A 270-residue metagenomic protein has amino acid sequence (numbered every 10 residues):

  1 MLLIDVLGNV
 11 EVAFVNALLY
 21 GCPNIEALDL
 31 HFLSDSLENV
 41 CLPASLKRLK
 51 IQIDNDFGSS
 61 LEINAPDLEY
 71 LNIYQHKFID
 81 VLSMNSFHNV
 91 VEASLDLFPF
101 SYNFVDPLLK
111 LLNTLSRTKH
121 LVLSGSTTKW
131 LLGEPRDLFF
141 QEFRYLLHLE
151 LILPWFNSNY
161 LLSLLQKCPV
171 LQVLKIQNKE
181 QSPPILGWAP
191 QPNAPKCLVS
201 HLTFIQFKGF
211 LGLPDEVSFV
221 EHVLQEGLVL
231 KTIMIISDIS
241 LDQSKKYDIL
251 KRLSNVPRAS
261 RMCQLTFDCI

Functional and structural regions predicted by a protein language model:
M1-E142, L147-S163, Q172, I176-P192 (+5 more regions): Leucine-rich repeat
L171, K208, E226-I236, V256-S260: Hydrophobic alpha-helical segments
L198: Basic, glycine-rich polyanion-binding accessory segments appended to enzymes
H201-L202: Surface-exposed beta-strand-to-loop junctions that form interaction patches on eukaryotic regulatory domains
